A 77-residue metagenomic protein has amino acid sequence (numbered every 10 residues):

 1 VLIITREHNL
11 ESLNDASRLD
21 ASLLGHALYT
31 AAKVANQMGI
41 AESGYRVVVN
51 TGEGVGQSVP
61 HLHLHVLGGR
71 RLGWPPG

Functional and structural regions predicted by a protein language model:
V1-G77: HIT superfamily nucleotide-processing domains
